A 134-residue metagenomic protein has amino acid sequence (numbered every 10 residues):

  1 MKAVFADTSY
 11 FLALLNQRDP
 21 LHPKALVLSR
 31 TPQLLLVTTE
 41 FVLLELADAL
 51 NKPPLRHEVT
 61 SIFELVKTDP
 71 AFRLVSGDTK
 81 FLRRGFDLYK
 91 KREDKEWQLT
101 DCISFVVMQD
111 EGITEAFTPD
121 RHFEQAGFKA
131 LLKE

Functional and structural regions predicted by a protein language model:
M1, F105-V106, D110-E134: Acidic, PIN/NYN-like endoribonuclease modules and their adjacent C-terminal/linker elements
M1-T38, N51-L65, E134: Short, well-structured N-terminal submotif of metal-dependent ribonuclease cores
D7, D101, D120: Acidic active-site catalytic centers that drive phospho-/nucleotidyl reactions and related ester hydrolyses
V42, A47-D48: Extended low-complexity intrinsically disordered regions
V66-D78, F86, R92-D94, F123-E134: Short acidic, glycine/proline-enriched helix-loop-strand junctions
R73-E115: Active-site neighborhoods of divalent-metal-dependent phosphate/nucleic-acid chemistry enzymes
